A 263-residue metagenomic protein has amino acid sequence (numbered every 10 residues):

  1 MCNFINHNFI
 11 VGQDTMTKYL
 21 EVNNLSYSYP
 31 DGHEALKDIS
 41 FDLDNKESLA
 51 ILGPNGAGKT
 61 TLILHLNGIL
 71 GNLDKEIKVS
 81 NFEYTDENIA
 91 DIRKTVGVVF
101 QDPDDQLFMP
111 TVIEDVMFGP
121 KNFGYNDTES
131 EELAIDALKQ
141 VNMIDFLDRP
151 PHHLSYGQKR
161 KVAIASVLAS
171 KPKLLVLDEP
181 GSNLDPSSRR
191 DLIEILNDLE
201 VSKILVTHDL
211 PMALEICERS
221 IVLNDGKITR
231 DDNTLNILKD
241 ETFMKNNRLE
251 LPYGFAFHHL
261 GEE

Functional and structural regions predicted by a protein language model:
N67: Helix-to-loop junction immediately C-terminal to a conserved catalytic motif
T128-F146: Conserved ABC ATPase "signature" region
P150-L154, Q158: Conserved ABC ATPase signature
T207-H208: H-loop/switch region of ABC-family ATPase nucleotide-binding domains
A213-E215: A short, surface-exposed alpha-helical micro-motif characterized by mixed small hydrophobic and charged/polar residues
D225-G226: Conserved ABC ATPase "signature" C-loop
L235, D240-E263: ABC ATPase nucleotide-binding domains
